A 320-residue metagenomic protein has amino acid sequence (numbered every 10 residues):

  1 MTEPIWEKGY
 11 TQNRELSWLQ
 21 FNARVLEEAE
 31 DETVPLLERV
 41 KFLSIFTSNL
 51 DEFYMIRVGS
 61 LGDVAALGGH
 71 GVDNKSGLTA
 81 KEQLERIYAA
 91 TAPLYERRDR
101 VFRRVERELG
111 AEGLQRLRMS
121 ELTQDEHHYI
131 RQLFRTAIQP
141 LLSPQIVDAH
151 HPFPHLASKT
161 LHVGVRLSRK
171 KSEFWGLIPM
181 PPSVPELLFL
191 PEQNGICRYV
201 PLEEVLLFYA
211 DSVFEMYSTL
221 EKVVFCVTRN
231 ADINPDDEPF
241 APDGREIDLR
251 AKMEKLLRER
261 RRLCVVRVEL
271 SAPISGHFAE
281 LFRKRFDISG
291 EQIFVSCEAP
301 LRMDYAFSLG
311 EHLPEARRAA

Functional and structural regions predicted by a protein language model:
M1-A320: N-terminal localization/anchoring segments of enzymes in phospholipid and broader phosphate metabolism
